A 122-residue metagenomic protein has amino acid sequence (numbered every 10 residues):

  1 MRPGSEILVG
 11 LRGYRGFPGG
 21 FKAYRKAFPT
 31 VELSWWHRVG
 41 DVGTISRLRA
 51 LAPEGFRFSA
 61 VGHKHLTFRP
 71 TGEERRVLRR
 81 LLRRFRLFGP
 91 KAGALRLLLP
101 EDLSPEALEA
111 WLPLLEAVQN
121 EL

Functional and structural regions predicted by a protein language model:
M1-L122: Residues lining hydrophobic/aromatic ligand-binding pockets adjacent to catalytic sites
